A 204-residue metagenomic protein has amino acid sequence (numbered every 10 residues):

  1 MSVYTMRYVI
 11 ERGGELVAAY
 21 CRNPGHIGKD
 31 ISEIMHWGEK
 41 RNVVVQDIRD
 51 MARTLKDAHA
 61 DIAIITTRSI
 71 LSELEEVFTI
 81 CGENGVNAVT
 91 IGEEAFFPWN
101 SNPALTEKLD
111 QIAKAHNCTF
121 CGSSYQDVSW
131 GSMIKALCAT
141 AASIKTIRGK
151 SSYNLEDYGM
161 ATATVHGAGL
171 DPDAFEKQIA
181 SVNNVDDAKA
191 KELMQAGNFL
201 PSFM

Functional and structural regions predicted by a protein language model:
M1-N84: N-terminal glycine-/serine-/threonine-rich beta1-alpha1-beta2 phosphate-ribose binding loop of Rossmann-like
M1-Y4, L137-M204: Active-site-lining helix/loop region of Rossmann-like oxidoreductase modules
E15, N87, T119: Residue-level detector of anion-binding/catalytic polar loops
R22, R68, G92-F96, Y125-Q126 (+1 more regions): Short, ordered loop/turn segments at secondary-structure junctions
E33-G38, E107-L109, C138-T140, V165-G167: Short, hinge-like loop/turn segments at secondary-structure boundaries
E73-E75, T79, N84, G92-C118: Rossmann-fold NAD(P)-binding glycine/threonine-rich loop
T90-I91, F120-S123, R148-G149: General beta-strand structural signal in soluble alpha/beta enzymes
K114-S143: Short alpha-helices
